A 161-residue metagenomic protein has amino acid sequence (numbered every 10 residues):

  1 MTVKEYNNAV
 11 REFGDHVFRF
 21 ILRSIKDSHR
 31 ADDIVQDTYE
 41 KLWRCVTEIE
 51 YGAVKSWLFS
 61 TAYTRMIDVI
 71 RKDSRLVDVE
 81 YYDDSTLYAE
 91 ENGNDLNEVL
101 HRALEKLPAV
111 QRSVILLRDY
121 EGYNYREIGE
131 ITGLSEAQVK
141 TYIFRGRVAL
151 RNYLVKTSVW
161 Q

Functional and structural regions predicted by a protein language model:
M1-R19, H29-D32: A short, charge-rich alpha-helical start-of-domain segment used by transcription regulators
G14, F18, Y39, P108 (+2 more regions): C-terminal flanking helix
R19, D33-E40, R44, G52-T64: Structural recognition of an alpha-helix C-terminal capping motif at a helix-to-coil junction
S60-V79: Arg/Lys-rich amphipathic alpha helix in sigma70-family domain 2
I67, T132-K156: DNA-recognition helix of helix-turn-helix
L76-E105: Acidic, proline/glycine-rich intrinsically disordered inter-domain spacer in sigma factors
E105, A109, E121-Q138, N152: Helix-turn-helix DNA-binding module
V114-R118: A short pre-motif secondary-structure segment
